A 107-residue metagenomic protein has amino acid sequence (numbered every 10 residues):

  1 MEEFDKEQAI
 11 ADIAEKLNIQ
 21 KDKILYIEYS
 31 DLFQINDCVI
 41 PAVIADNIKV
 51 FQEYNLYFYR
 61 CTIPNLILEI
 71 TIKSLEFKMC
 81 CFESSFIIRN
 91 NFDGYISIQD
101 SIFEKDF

Functional and structural regions predicted by a protein language model:
M1-F107: N-terminal leader/targeting and pre-domain segments
